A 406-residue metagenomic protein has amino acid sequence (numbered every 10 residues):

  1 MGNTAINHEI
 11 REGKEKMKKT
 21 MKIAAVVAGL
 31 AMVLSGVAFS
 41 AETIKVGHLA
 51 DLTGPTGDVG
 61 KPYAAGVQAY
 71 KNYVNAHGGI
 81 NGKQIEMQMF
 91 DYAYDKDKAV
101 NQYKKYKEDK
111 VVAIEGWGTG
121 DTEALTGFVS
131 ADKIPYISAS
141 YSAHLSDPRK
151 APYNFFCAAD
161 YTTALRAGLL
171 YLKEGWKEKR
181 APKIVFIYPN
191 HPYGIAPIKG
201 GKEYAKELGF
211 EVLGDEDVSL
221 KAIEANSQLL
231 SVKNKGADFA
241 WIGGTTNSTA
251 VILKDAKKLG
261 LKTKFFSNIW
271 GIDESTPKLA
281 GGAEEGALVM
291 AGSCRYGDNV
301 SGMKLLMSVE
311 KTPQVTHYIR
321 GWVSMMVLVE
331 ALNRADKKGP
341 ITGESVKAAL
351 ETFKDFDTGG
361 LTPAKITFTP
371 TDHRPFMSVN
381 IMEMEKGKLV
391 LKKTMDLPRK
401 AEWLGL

Functional and structural regions predicted by a protein language model:
M1-M17: Short, Lys/Arg-enriched N-terminal segments with co-localized hydrophobic residues within the first ~10-30 amino acids
L34-S40: Sec/Tat signal peptide C-region and signal peptidase I cleavage site
A41, A65-M87, K179, K206-G209: Signal peptide-proximal N-terminal region of secreted/periplasmic/extracellular or secretory-lumen proteins
G47-V67, F90-D97, G118, I187-A196 (+2 more regions): Extracytoplasmic "Venus flytrap"
D58-A65, H77-P148, C157, V218-N226 (+1 more regions): Beta-alpha junction/loop-to-helix N-cap segments that form part of ligand/metal-binding clefts
V111-D215, K264-V289: Extracytoplasmic ligand/sensor domains, especially the bilobed periplasmic-binding protein
L253-M325, D336, D396-K400: Extracellular/periplasmic periplasmic-binding protein-like sensory domains
V309-Y318, V329-L391, L406: Segments of small-molecule ligand-sensing domains
